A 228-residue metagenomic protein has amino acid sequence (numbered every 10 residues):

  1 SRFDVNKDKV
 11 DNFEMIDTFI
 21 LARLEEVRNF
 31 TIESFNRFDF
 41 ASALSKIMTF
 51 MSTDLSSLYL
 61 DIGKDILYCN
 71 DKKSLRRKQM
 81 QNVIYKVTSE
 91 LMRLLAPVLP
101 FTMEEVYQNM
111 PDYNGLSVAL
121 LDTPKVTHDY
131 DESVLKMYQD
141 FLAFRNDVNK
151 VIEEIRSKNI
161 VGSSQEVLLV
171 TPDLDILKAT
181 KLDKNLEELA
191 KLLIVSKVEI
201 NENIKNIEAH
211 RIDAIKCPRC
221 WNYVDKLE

Functional and structural regions predicted by a protein language model:
R2-S34, L60-V151, K158, G162-T171 (+1 more regions): Acidic, turn-prone loop/beta-hairpin segments
F35-S42: Short helix-adjacent coil turns
V148, S157-V198: A glycine-rich beta-turn/hairpin centered on an aromatic-Pro dipeptide
I212-I215: Flanking scaffold residues of small Cys/His-coordinated metal-binding clusters
C217-C220: Short cysteine-rich clusters marking metal-coordination/redox-active sites
Y223-K226: Cys/His-rich metal-chelating microdomains
